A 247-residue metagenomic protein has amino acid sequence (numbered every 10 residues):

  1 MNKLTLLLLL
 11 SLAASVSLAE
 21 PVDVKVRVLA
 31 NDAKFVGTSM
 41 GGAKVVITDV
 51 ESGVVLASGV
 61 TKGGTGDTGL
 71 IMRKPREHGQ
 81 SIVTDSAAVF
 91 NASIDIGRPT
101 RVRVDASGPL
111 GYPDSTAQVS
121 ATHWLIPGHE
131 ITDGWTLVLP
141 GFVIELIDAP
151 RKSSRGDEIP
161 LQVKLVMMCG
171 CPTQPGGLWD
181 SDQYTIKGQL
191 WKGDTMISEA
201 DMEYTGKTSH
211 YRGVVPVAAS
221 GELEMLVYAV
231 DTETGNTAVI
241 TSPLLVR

Functional and structural regions predicted by a protein language model:
A13-V16: N-terminal signal peptide c-region/cleavage motif recognized by signal peptidases
R27-G37, K164-W179: Short amphipathic, basic-aromatic surface patches that mediate peripheral association with negatively charged
G37-K44, P99, G176-I186: Short coil-to-beta strand junction motifs in C2/discoidin
E51-S58, W191-D201, N236-T237: Surface-exposed loop/edge segments in extracytoplasmic proteins
G66-F90, T205-G213: Aromatic sugar-binding surface patches on proteins that engage polysaccharides or sugar-phosphate polymers
D95-R98, P216-E222: Surface-exposed, short loops/turns at beta-strand junctions within beta-sandwich domains
I96-A117, V230-V239: Short acidic/polar inter-strand loop motif in beta-rich domains
W124-M168: Short, compositionally biased P/S/T/A/G/V-rich stretches that sit at domain boundaries
